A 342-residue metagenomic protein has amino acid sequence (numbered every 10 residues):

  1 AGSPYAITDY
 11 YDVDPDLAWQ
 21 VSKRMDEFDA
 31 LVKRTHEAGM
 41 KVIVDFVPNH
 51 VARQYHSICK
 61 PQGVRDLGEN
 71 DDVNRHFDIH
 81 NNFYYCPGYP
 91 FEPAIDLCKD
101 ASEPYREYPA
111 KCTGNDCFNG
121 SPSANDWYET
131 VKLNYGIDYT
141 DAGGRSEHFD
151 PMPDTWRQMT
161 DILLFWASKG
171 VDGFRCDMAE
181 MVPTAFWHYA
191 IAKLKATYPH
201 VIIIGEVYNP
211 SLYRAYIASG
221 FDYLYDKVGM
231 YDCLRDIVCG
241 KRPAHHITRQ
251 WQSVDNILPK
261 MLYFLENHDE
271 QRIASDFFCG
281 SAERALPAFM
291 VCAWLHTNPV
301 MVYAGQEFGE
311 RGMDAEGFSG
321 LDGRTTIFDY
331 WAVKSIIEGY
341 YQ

Functional and structural regions predicted by a protein language model:
A1-N134, E180-S211: Acidic/aromatic-lined carbohydrate-recognition and catalytic surfaces of CAZymes acting on diverse glycans
P4-M25, R53, E129-T155, V171-M181 (+2 more regions): The substrate-binding groove and active-site-proximal loops of carbohydrate-active enzymes, especially glycoside
Y10, T35, D45, W166 (+5 more regions): Conserved, mostly hydrophobic/aromatic
V42-V44, F174, I203-G205, Y223-Y225 (+2 more regions): Hydrophobic faces of well-ordered beta-strands that scaffold small-molecule active sites in alpha/beta enzyme cores
V47-H50, Q54, M159-T184, Y263 (+1 more regions): Active-site groove signature of glycoside hydrolases
A52-G63, T184-A196, V207-G240, R311-L321: Substrate-binding cleft/loops of secretory-pathway carbohydrate-active enzymes
H148-S168, R284-M290: Short, acidic/polar
L258, F264-N267, R272-Q342: Loop/helix patches that line or flank the sugar-binding groove of alpha-linked glycan CAZymes
